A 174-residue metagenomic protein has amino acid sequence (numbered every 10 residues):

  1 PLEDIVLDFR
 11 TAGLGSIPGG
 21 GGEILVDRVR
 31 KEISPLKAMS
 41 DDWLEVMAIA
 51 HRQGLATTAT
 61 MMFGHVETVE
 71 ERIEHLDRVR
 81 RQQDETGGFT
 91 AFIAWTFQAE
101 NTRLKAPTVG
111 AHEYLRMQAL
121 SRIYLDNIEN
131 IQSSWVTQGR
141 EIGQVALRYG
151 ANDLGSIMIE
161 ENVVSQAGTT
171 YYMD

Functional and structural regions predicted by a protein language model:
P1-L55, M62-E85, R103-H112, G168-M173: Conserved non-cysteine loop/helix-boundary elements of the Radical SAM core domain that shape
G15-S16, A56, T90, N152: Short acidic/polar active-site loop segments enriched in Thr and Asp
I17-P18, T58, I93, Q132: Structural detector of well-ordered beta-strand residues that form the stable sheet scaffold of enzyme domains
P18, T58-T60, D153-I157: Short hydrophobic alpha-helical runs that function as membrane-insertion/retention elements
G21, M61-M62, S133, M158: Proline- and acidic/polar-enriched loop/turn elements at helix boundaries
Q83-D174: Auxiliary Fe-S-binding modules of radical SAM enzymes
